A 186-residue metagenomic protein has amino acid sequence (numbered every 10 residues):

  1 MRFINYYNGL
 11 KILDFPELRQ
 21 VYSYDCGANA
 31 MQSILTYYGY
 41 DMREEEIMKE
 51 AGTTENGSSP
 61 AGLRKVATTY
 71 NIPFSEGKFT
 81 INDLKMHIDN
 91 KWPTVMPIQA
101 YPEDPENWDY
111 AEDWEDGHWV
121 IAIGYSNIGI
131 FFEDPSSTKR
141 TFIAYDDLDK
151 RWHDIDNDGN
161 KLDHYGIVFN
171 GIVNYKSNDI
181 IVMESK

Functional and structural regions predicted by a protein language model:
M1-N56: Active-site nucleophile-adjacent alpha helix/oxyanion-hole segment immediately C-terminal to the catalytic cysteine
M1-Y7, T53-N56, D113-W114, I123-K186: Noncatalytic regulatory segments and standalone regulatory/sensor domains
L18, Y22-G27, E55-S59, E76 (+2 more regions): Extracytoplasmic/periplasmic, Sec-exported soluble proteins
G27-L35, E44, M48, P60 (+6 more regions): Extracytoplasmic/secreted envelope proteins and their assembly/folding machinery, especially bacterial periplasmic
A30, I34, Y38, Y70-N71 (+2 more regions): Sec/Tat-exported extracytoplasmic proteins
E45-A67, P93, Y101: Amphipathic repeat-derived elements
S58, K65-F79, H87-D89: Mid-length scaffold segments of soluble, non-membrane domains
G77-F142: Active-site-adjacent substructure of cysteine-protease-like catalytic cores
